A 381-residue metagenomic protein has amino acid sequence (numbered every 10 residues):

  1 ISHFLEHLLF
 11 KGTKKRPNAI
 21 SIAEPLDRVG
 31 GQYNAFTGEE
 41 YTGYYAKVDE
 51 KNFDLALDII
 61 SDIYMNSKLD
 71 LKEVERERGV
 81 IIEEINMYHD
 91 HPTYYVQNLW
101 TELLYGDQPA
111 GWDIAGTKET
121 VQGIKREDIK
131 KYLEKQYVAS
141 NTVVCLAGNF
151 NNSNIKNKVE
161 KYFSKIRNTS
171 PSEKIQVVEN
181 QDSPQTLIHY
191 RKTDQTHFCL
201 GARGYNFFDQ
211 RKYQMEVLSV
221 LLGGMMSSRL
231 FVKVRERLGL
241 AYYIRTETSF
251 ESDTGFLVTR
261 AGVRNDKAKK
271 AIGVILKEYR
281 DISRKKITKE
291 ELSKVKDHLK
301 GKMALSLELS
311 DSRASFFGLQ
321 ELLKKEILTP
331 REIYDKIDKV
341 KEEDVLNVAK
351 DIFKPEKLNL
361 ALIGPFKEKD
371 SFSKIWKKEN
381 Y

Functional and structural regions predicted by a protein language model:
I1-L26, W100, Y137, L200 (+2 more regions): Active/ligand-binding-proximal structured segments within catalytic/core domains that scaffold catalytic residues
S21-P171, V177-V178, I188-H189, T193-F198 (+3 more regions): Charge-rich, well-structured scaffold segments of protease-associated domains
P184-T186: Flexible, small-/acidic-enriched active-site or ligand-binding loops
